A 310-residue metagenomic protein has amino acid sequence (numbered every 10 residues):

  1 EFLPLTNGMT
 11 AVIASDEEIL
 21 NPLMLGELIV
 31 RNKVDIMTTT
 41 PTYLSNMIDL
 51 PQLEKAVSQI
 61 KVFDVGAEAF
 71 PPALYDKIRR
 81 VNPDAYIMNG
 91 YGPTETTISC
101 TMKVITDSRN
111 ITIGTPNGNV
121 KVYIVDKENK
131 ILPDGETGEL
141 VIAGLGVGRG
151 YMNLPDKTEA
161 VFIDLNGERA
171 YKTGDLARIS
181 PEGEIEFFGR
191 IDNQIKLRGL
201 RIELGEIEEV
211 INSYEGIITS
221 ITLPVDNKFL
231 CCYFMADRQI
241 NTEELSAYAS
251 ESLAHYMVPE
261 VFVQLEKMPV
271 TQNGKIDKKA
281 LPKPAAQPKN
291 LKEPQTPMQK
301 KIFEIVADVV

Functional and structural regions predicted by a protein language model:
E1-D134, E139-G148, E168-Y171, I195 (+3 more regions): Motif- and composition-driven signal specific to adenylation
Y86-N89, V104-Q295, Q299-F303: AMP-dependent adenylate-forming
